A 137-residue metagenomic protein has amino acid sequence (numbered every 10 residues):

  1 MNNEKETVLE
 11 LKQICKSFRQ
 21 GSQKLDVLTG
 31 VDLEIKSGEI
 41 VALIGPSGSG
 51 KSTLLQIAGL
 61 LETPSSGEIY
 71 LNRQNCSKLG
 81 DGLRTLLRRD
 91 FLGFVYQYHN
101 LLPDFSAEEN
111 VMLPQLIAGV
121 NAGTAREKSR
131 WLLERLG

Functional and structural regions predicted by a protein language model:
E4-V8, S17-G30: A short, flexible loop at the N-terminus of ABC-type nucleotide-binding domains that lies
S22, C76-G93, A122: ABC ATPase NBD coupling module
V41-A42, F94: Short beta-strand immediately N-terminal to the Walker A/P-loop
I44-P46: The feature captures the beta-strand-to-loop junction immediately N-terminal to the Walker
G59: Helix-to-loop junction immediately C-terminal to a conserved catalytic motif
G67-K78: Conserved ABC transporter NBD signature motif
Q74-N75, M112, G123-G137: Conserved ABC ATPase "signature" region
F105-P114: Short coil-to-helix segment of the ABC ATPase nucleotide-binding domain corresponding to the Q-loop/switch region
